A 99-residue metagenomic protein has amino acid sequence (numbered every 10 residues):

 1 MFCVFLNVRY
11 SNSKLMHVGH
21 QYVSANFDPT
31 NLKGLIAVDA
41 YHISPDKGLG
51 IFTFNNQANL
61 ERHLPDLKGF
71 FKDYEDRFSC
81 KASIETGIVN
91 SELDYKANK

Functional and structural regions predicted by a protein language model:
M1-L49, N55-D66, D76, C80-K99: Short S/T/G/P-rich N-terminal loop/turn motif that feeds into the first structured element of a domain
F71-E75: Short arginine-rich
